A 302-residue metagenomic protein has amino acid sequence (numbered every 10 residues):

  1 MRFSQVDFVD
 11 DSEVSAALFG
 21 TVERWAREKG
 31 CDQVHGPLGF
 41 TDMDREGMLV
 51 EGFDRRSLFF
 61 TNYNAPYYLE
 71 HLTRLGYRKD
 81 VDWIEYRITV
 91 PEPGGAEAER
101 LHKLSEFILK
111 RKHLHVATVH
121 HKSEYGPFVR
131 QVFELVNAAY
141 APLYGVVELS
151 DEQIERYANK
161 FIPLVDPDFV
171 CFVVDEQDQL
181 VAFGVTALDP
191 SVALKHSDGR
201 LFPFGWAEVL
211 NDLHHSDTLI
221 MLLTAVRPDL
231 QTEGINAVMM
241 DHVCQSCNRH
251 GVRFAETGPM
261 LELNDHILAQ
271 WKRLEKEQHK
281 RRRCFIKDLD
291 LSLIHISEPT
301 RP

Functional and structural regions predicted by a protein language model:
M1-G76, V81, S197-L274: Acyl-donor binding region in acyl/amide transferases
D42-D44, P93-G95, Y125, R156 (+5 more regions): Flexible loop/turn segments at secondary-structure boundaries
N62-G145: Acyltransferase donor/substrate-recognition loop-hinge adjacent to the catalytic core
I84, R282-R283: Extracytoplasmic/periplasmic beta-strand context in beta-sandwich domains, especially the cupredoxin/COX2 CuA-binding
I88-P91, I286-S292: Short beta-strand-to-coil "C-cap" segments at the C-terminal boundary of structured domains/repeats, marking
V119-T224: A conserved beta-strand-loop-helix scaffold within acyl/acetyltransferase catalytic domains
Q278-H279: A compositional/biophysical signature of low hydrophobicity enriched in polar/charged and small residues
I294-T300: Conserved small/polar residues in nucleotide/adenosyl-binding loops
